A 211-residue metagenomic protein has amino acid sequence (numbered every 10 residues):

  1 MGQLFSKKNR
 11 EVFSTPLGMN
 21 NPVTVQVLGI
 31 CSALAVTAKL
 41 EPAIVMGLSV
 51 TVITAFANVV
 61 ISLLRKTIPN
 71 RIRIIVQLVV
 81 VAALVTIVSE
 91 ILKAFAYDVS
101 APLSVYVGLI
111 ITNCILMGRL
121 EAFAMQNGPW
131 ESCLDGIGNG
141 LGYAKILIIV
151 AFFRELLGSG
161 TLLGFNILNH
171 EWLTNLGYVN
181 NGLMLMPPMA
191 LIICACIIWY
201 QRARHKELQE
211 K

Functional and structural regions predicted by a protein language model:
M1-S14, H205-K211: Intrinsically disordered, low-complexity non-transmembrane regions of multi-pass membrane transporters
T15, S62-K66, E131-N139: Short amphipathic alpha-helical coupling elements at transmembrane boundaries
I30-L34, V50-A55, A82-S89, I111-I115 (+3 more regions): Hydrophobic core segments of alpha-helical transmembrane domains in multi-pass membrane transport and ion-translocation
L40-F56, V76, S100-I111: Structural signature of hydrophobic alpha-helical transmembrane segments
A57-N70, M117-N127: C-terminal ends of transmembrane helices
I68-V81, P102-G108, D135: Cytoplasmic-side transmembrane-helix entry/capping segments in multi-pass membrane proteins
I87-P102: Transmembrane alpha-helix boundary signature
L163-L183: Short, membrane-exposed interhelical loops at transmembrane-helix boundaries
